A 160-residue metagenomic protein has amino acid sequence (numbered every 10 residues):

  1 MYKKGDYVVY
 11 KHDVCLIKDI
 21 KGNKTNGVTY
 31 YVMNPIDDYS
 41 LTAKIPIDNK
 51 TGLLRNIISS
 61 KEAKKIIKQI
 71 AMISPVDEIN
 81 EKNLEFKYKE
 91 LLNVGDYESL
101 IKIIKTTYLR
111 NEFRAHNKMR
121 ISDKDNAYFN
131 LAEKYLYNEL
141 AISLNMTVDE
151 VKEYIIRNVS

Functional and structural regions predicted by a protein language model:
M1-R55: A positional/architectural concept
L53-S160: Charge/polar-rich, low-complexity and marginally structured segments
